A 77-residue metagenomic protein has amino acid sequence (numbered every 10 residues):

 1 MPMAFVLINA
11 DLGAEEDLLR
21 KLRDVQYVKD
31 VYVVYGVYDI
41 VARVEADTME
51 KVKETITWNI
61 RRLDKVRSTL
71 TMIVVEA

Functional and structural regions predicted by a protein language model:
M1-A77: A compositional/biophysical signature of low hydrophobicity enriched in polar/charged and small residues
